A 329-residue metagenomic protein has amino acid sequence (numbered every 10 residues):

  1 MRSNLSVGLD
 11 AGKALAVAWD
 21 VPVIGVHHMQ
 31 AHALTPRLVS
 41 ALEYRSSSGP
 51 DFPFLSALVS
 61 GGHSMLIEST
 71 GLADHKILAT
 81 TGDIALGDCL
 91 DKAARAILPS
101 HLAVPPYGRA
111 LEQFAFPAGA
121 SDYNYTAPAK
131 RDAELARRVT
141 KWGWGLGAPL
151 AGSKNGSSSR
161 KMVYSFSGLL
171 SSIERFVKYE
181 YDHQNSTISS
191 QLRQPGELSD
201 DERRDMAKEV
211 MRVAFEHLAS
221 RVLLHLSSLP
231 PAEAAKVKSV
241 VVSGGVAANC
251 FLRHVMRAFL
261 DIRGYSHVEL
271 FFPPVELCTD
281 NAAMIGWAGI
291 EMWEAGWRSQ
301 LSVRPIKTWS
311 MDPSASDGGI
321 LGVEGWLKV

Functional and structural regions predicted by a protein language model:
M1, L15, S60, S239-N249: Glycine-rich beta-strand-to-loop/alpha-helix junction loops that act as flexible
M1-G12: Short beta-strand-loop/turn "lid" adjacent to the catalytic site in phosphate-handling enzymes
V17, V21, V26-F54: Conserved phosphate-binding catalytic cores of ATP/NTP-utilizing and phosphoryl-transfer enzymes
G25-V26, M256-I285, S299-V303: Conserved phosphate-binding/catalytic loops in two-lobed NTP-binding clefts
L34, S56-L58, S64-E68: Short beta-strand scaffold segments in enzyme catalytic cores
T70-A129, F166-Y181: Glycine-rich phosphate-binding loop plus the immediately following alpha-helix
Q113-V240, N249-D261, L321-G322, L327-V329: A contiguous, well-structured pocket-lining segment that forms one wall/lid of small-molecule binding clefts in soluble
M292-V329: Acidic, glycine/GT-rich loop-and beta-edge segments that sit at the periphery of enzyme/chaperone cores
